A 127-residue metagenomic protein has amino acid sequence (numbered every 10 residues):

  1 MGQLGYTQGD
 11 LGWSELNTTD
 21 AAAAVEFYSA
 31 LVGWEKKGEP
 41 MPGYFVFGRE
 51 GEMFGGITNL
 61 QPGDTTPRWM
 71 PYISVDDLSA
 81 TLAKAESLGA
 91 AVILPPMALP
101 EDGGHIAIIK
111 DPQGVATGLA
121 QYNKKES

Functional and structural regions predicted by a protein language model:
M1-T7, G12, L82, E86-S127: Vicinal oxygen chelate
G2, Q8-M53, S87: Core segments of cupin and vicinal oxygen chelate
G2-Y6, V25, G56-N59, G63 (+2 more regions): A generic structural signal for ordered alpha-helices
L11-T19, L60-E86, H105-K110: Vicinal oxygen chelate
L31-V32, D76, E126: Generic alpha-helical secondary structure signal
V32-R68, P112, A116-Q121: Conserved short beta-strand elements that form part of the metal-binding/catalytic scaffold of enzyme active sites
